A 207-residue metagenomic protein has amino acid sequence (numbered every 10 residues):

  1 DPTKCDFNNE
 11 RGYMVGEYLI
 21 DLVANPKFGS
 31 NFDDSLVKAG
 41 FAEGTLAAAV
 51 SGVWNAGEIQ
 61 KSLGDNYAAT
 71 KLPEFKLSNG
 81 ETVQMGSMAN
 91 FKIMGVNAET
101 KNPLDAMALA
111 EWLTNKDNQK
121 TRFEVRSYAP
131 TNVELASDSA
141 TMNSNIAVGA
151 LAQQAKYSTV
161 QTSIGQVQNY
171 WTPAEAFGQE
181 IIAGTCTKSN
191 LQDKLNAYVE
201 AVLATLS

Functional and structural regions predicted by a protein language model:
P2-S30: Glycine-centered hinge/linker elements that transmit conformational signals in sensory and ligand-binding systems
R11-Y18, K101-L113, T121, P173 (+1 more regions): Short amphipathic alpha-helical coupling segments at ligand-binding clamshell hinges and other catalytic/signaling
K27, K61-R126: Extracytoplasmic/periplasmic substrate-recognition and gating elements
G29-E43: Short helix-initiation/N-cap motifs at beta->coil->alpha
D34, V50-A56, K71-P73, N90: Beta->alpha turn/N-cap motifs
K38, N55-S62, E200-L203: Pocket-flanking alpha-helical
E43-S51, D65: Alpha-to-beta junction loops
E124-T172, A176, E180: Long, aromatic- and glycine/proline-rich binding clefts that accommodate carbohydrate-like moieties
